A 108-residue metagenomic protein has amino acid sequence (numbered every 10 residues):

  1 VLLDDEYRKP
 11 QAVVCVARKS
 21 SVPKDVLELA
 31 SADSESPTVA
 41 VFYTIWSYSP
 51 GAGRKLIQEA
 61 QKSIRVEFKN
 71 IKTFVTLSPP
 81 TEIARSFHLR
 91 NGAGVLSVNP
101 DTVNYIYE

Functional and structural regions predicted by a protein language model:
V1-D5: Cytosolic beta-strand hydrophobic patch enriched in CBS
R8-D25, V41: Conserved beta-strand in the GNAT
V14, W46, N99: Residues at the C-termini of beta-strands that transition into short coil/loop
S21-V22, P50, E82, D101: Surface-exposed, flexible loop/turn segments at secondary-structure boundaries
D25-E28, E108: Ligand-binding grooves and catalytic loops that recognize ribose/phosphate and carbohydrate rings, and esterified lipid
L27-G92: Acyl-donor binding region in acyl/amide transferases
G92-N99: Short secondary-structure junctions
D101-E108: C-terminal "cap" of GNAT-fold acetyltransferases
